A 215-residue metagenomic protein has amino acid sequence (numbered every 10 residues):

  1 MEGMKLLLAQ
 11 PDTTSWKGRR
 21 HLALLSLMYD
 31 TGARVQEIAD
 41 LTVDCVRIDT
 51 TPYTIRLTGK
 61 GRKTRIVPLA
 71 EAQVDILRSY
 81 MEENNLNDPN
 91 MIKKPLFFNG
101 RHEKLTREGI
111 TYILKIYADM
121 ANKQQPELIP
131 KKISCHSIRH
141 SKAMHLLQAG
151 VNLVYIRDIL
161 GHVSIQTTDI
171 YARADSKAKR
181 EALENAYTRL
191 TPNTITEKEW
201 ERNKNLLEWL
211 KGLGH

Functional and structural regions predicted by a protein language model:
M1-H215: Conserved catalytic core of the tyrosine transesterase superfamily
